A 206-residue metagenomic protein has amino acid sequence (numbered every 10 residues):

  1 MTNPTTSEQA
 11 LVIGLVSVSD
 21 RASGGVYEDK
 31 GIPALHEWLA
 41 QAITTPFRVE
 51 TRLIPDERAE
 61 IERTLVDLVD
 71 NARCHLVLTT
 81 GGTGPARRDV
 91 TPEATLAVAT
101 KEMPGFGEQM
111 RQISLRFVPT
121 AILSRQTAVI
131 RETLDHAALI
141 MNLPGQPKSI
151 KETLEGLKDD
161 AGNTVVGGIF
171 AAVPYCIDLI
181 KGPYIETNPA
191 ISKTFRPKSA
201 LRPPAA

Functional and structural regions predicted by a protein language model:
M1-A206: Non-catalytic beta/alpha edge segments that cap or flank active sites
